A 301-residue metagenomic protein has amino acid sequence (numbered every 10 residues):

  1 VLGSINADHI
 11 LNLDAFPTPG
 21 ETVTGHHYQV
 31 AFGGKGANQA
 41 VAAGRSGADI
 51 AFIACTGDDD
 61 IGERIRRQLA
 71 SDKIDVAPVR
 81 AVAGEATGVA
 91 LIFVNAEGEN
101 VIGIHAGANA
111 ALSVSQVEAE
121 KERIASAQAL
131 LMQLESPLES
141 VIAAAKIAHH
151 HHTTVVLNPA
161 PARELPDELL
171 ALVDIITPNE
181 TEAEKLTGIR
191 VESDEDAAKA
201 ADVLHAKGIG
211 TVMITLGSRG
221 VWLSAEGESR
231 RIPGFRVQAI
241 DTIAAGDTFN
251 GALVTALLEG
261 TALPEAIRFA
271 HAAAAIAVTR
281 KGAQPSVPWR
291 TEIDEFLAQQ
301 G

Functional and structural regions predicted by a protein language model:
V1-C55, D60-S71, Q238-I240: Glycine-rich phosphate/adenosyl-contacting loop at the front of the ribokinase-like
L2, H27, I53-D58, A77-T87 (+3 more regions): Beta-strand->loop->alpha-helix junctions that form or flank phosphate-binding loops in nucleotide-handling enzymes
V41, V89-F93, V101-I102, G220-L223: Short beta-strand scaffold segments in enzyme catalytic cores
C55, A77-V82, I92-A129, L134: Conserved phosphate-binding/catalytic loop of the ribokinase/pfkB sugar-kinase fold
K73, A110-S115, V155-A162: Short gly/ser/thr-rich secondary-structure transition/capping motifs
E120, A127-K199, S218-V221: Conserved beta-alpha-beta core of the PfkB/ribokinase-like small-molecule kinase fold
R163-E168, D194-G301: Conserved phosphate-binding/catalytic region of the ribokinase-like
